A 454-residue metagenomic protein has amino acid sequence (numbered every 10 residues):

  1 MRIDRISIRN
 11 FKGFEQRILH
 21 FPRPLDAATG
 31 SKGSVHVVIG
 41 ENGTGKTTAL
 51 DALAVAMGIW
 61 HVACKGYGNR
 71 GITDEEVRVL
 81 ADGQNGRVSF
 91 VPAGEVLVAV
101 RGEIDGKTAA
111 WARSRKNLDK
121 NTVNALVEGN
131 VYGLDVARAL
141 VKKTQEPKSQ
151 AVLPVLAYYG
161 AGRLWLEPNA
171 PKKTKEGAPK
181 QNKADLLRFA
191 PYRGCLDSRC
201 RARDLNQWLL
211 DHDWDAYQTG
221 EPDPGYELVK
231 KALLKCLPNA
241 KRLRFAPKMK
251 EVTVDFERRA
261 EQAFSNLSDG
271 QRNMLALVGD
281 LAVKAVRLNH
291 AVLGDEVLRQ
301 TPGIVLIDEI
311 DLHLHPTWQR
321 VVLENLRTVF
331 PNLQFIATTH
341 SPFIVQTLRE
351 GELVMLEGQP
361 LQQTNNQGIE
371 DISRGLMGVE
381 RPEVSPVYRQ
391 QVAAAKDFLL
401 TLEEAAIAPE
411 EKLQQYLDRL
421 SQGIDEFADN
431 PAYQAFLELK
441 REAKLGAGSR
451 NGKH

Functional and structural regions predicted by a protein language model:
M1-D197, A394-K396, S421-Q422, E426-H454: P-loop NTPase switch/coupling surface
M1-S7, L153, R203-K248: Amphipathic alpha-helical domain-onset/packing element
M1-Y67, K250-E383: Switch/communication elements of ASCE P-loop NTPase nucleotide-binding domains
S89-A99, P247-E251, L348-E350: A short, compositionally biased
Y132, E221-L228, N273, W318 (+2 more regions): Soluble or luminal CAZymes and related metallo-dependent hydrolases
E146, L166, P171, Y217-Q218 (+1 more regions): Short, polar/flexible loop-turn hinges at active-site or ligand-entry regions and domain interfaces
E324, T328, F343-H454: RecA-like P-loop NTPase motor core
